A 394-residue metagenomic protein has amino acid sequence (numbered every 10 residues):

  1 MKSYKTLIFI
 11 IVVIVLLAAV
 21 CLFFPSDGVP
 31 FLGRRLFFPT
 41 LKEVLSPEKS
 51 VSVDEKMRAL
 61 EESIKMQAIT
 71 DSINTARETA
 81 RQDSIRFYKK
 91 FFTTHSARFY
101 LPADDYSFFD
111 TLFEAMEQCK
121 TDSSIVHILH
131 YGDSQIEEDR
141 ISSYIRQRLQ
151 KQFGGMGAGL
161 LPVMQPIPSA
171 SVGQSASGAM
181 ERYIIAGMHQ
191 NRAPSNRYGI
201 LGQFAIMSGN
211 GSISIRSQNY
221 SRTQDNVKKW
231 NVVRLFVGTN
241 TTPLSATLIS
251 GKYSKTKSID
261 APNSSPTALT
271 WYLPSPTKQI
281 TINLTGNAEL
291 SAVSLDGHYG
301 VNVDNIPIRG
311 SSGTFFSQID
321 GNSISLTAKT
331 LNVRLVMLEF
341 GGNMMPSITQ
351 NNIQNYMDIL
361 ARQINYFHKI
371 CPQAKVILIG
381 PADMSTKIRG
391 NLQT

Functional and structural regions predicted by a protein language model:
M1-M57, S195-R234, G238-S254, D296-T394: Alpha-helical cap/lid subdomain in secreted, periplasmic, or secretory-pathway luminal O-acyl-processing enzymes
K49-M57, E78, Q82, E114-T121: Hydrophobic, well-ordered secondary-structure segments that either form specific early membrane-associated helices used
S52-R58, E62, P262-P276, D383-T386 (+1 more regions): Short, charged N-terminal helix-start/capping segments
R58-F87: Extracytoplasmic/periplasmic/luminal assembly and interaction segments in envelope/secretory/respiratory proteins
D71-S72, D83-S84, S96, T111 (+1 more regions): Coil residues (strongly favoring Ser/Thr
R86-P102, Y106: N-terminal regions that are enriched for targeting/export leaders and immediately downstream pro/stem segments
F99-Y183, G187, S212, N219-R309 (+2 more regions): Serine-esterase "nucleophile elbow" of acetyl-processing enzymes
A186-S195: Charged heptad-repeat coiled-coil "rod" segments that mediate homo-/hetero-oligomerization in large eukaryotic
